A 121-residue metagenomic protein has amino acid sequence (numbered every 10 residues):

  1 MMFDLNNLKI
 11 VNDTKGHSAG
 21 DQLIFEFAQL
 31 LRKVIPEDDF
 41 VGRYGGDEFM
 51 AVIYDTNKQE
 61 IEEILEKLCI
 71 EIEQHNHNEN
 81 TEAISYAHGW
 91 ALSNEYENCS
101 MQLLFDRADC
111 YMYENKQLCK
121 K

Functional and structural regions predicted by a protein language model:
F3, F49, Y86-W90: A structural signal for short, well-ordered beta-strand segments
L5, T56, H77, S93: Hydrophobic pocket-lining residues within nucleotide cofactor-binding pockets
N6-P36, G42-G46, M50-A51, K58-E66 (+2 more regions): Conserved long alpha-helical elements within nucleotide-processing catalytic cores of c-di-GMP signaling and class III
D13, Y54, H77, K116-Q117: Short, conserved catalytic or interaction motifs in soluble domains
K33-D38, C69-T81, E114: Short catalytic/binding micro-motifs of nucleotide second-messenger systems
R43, I72-A87, K120: Catalytic core regions of nucleotide second-messenger enzymes
K58, E62-C69, E73, S93-K121: Catalytic-core segments of nucleotide cyclases and related cyclic-nucleotide turnover enzymes
